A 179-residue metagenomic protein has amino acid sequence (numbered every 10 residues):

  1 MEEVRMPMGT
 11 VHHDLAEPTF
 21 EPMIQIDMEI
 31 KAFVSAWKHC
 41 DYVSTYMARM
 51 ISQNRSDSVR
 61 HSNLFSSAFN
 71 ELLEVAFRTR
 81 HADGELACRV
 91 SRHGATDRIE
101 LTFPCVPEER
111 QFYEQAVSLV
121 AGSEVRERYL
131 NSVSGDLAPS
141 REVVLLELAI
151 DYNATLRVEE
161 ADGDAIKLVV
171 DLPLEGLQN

Functional and structural regions predicted by a protein language model:
E2-I30, K38, R78-N179: Conserved beta-strand-loop-beta-strand hairpin that lines the nucleotide-binding pocket of ATP/GTP-utilizing enzymes
F33-D41, N54: N-terminal assembly/transducer modules of large multi-domain enzymes, emphasizing dimerization/partner-binding
T45-L73, F77, N131-A138: Conserved short strand/loop->alpha-helix "switch" segment adjacent to the catalytic nucleotide/phosphoryl-transfer site
